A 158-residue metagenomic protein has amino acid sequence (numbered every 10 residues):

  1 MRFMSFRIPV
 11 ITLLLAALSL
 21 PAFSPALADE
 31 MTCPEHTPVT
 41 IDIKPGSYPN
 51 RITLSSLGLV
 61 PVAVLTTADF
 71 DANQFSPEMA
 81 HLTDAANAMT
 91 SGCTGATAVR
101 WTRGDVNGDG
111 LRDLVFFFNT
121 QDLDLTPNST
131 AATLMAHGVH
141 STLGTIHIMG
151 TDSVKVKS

Functional and structural regions predicted by a protein language model:
R2-T12: Bacterial N-terminal signal peptides that target proteins for export
I11-P21: Bacterial N-terminal signal peptides
A26-L59, H147, S158: Boundary/junction segments of secreted and surface-exposed precursor proteins
S47-R51, V64-A72: Short amphipathic, basic-aromatic surface patches that mediate peripheral association with negatively charged
N50, A88-N119: Acidic, glycine-anchored loop motifs typical of Ca2+
T66, A80, A136-G138: Residue-level detector of buried hydrophobic side-chain packing in well-ordered secondary-structure elements
A72-G92: Short, surface-exposed alpha-helix to beta-strand junction/turn motifs within ectodomains of secreted and cell-envelope
D122-A131: Short glycine/proline/serine/threonine-rich loop/turn segments at secondary-structure transition edges
